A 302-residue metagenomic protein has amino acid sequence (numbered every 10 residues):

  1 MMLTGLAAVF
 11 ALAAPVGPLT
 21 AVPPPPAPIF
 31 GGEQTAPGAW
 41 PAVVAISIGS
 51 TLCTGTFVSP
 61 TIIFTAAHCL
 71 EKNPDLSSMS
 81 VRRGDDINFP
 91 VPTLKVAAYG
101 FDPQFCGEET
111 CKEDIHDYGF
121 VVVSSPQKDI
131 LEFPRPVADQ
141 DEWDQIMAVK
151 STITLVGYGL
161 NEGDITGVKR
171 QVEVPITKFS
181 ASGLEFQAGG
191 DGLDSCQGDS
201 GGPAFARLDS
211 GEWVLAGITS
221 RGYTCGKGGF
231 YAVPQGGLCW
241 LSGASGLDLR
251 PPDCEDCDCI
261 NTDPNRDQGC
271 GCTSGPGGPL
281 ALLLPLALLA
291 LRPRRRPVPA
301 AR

Functional and structural regions predicted by a protein language model:
V9-A36, D256-N261: Boundary/junction segments of secreted and surface-exposed precursor proteins
V22-A39, E71, L76-D129, L160: Conserved catalytic-core segment of clan PA serine endopeptidases
P37-G49, L155: A short, Trp-centered hydrophobic/proline-enriched beta-strand micro-motif
A42, L52, T56-E71, S77-R83 (+2 more regions): C-terminal subregion of chymotrypsin/trypsin-like serine protease catalytic domains
K95, D114-D194, G228, P234-C239: Chymotrypsin/trypsin-fold serine protease catalytic domain
Q268-A281: Short, threonine-centered small-residue motifs that mark membrane-proximal processing/anchoring sites and TM-junction
G278-R296: A cross-kingdom C-terminal cell-surface attachment/processing module
R296-R302: Cytoplasmic C-terminal tails of single-pass
